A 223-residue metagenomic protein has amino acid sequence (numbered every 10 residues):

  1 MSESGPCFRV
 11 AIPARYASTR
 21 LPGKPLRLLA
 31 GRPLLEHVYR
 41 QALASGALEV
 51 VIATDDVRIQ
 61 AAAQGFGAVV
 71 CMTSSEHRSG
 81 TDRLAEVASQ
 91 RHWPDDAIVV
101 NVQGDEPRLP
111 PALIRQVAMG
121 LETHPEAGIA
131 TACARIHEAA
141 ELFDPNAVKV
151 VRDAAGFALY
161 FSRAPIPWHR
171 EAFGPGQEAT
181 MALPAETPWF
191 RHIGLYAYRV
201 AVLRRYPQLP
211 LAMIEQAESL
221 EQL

Functional and structural regions predicted by a protein language model:
E3-T54: N-terminal glycine-rich phosphate-binding loop and ensuing alpha1 helix
V10, V50-I52, V99, I129-A130 (+1 more regions): Hydrophobic/aromatic residues located in beta-strands of well-ordered beta-sheets within soluble catalytic
R20, R108, A197, S219: Short aromatic/basic micro-patch
A47, P94-D96, H124-A127: Short, high-confidence coil segments that cap the C-terminus of an alpha-helix and link into the following beta-strand
V57-M119: Short phosphate-binding loop-to-helix
P110-A212: Conserved core of the sugar-phosphate nucleotidyltransferase
Q216-L223: A short, conserved alpha-helix in the catalytic core of glycosyltransferases
